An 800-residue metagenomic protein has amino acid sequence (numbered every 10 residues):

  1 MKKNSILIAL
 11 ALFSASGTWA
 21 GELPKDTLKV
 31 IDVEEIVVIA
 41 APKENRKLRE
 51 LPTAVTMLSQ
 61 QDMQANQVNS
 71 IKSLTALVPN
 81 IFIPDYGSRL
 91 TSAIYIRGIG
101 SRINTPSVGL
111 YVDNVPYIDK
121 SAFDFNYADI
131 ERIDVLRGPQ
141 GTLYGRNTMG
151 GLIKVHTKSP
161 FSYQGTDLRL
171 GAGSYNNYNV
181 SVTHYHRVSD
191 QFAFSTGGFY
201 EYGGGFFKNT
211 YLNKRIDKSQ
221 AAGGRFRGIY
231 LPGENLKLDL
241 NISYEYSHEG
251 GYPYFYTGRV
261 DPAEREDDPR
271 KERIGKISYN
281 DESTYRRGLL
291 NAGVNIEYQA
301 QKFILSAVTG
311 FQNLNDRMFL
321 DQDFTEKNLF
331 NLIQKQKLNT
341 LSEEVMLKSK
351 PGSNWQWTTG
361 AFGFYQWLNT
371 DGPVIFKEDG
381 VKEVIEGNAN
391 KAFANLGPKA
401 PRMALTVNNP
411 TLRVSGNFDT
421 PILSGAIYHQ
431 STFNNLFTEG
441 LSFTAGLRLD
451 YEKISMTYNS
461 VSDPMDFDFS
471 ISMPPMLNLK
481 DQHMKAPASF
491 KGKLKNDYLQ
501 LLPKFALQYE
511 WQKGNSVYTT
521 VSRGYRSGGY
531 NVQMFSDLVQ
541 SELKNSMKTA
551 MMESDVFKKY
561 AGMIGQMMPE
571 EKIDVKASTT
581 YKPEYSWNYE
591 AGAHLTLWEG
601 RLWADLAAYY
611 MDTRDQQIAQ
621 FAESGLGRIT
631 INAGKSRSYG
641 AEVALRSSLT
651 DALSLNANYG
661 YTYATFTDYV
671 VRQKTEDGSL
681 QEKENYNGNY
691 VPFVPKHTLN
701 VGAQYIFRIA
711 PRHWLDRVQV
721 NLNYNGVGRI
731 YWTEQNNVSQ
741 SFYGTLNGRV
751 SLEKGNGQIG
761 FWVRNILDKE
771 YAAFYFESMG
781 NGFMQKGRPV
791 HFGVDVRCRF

Functional and structural regions predicted by a protein language model:
I36, L368, Y525, L655 (+2 more regions): C-terminal beta-signal and adjacent terminal beta-strands/loops of Gram-negative outer-membrane beta-barrel proteins
K72-V115: Extracytoplasmic beta-strand/coil segments of soluble accessory domains associated with Gram-negative outer-membrane
S92, P106, D119, A128-E131 (+7 more regions): Outer-membrane beta-barrel translocator/receptor signature
D113-P139: Short acidic/polar hinge/loop motifs at secondary-structure boundaries that mediate gating or recognition
S162, G171, R187-D281, L314-L329 (+3 more regions): Periplasmic-side early beta-strands and strand-to-turn transitions of outer-membrane beta-barrels
K208-K214, Y252-I277, D323-F330, I375-S415 (+5 more regions): Solvent-exposed loop segments that connect transmembrane elements
N295-L320, S516-Y518, V539-N632, R637-Y639 (+1 more regions): Membrane-embedded beta-barrel scaffold of Gram-negative outer-membrane proteins
K348, G352, Q356-T358, F362-F364 (+5 more regions): Gram-negative outer-membrane beta-barrel transporters
